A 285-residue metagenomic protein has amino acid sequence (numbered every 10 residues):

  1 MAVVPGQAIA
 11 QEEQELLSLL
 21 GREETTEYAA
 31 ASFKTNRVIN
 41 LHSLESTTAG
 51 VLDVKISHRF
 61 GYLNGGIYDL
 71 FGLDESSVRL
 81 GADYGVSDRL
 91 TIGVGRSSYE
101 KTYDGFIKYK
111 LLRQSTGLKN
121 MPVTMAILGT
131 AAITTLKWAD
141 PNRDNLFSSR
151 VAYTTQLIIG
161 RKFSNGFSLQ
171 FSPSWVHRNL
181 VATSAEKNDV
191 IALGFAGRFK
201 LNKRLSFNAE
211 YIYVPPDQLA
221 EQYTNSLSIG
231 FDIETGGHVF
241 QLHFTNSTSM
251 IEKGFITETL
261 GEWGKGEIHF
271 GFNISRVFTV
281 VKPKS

Functional and structural regions predicted by a protein language model:
V4-A10: Sec/Tat signal peptide C-region and signal peptidase I cleavage site
Q11-D144, V151-T155, G160-F171, W175-N179 (+3 more regions): Transmembrane beta-barrel domains of Gram-negative outer membranes and organellar outer membranes
F167, F171-Y213: A mid-sequence, solvent-exposed acidic-amphipathic segment
S206-A209, L219, Q241: Extended hydrophobic-aromatic, low-complexity segments
